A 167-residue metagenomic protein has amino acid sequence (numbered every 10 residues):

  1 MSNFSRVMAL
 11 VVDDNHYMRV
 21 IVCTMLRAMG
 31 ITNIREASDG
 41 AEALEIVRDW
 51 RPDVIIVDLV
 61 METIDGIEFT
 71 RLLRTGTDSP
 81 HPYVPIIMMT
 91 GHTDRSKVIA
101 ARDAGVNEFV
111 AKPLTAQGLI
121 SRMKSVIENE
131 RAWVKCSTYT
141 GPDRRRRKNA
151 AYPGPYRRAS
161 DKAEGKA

Functional and structural regions predicted by a protein language model:
H16-R35: Two-component/phosphorelay signaling modules centered on CheY-like receiver
C23-T24, E68, P82, T93-E108 (+1 more regions): Alpha4 helix (beta4-alpha4-beta5 surface) of REC/receiver domains from two-component response regulators
E36-E45, G66: Helix N-cap/capping motif at the beta->alpha junctions
W50-V57: Active-site beta3 strand of CheY-like receiver
M61: Receiver (REC) domain active-site loop signature in two-component systems and cognate sites in sensor histidine kinases
L114-I127, R131, K135-C136: C-terminal output helix
E128-A167: CheY-like receiver
